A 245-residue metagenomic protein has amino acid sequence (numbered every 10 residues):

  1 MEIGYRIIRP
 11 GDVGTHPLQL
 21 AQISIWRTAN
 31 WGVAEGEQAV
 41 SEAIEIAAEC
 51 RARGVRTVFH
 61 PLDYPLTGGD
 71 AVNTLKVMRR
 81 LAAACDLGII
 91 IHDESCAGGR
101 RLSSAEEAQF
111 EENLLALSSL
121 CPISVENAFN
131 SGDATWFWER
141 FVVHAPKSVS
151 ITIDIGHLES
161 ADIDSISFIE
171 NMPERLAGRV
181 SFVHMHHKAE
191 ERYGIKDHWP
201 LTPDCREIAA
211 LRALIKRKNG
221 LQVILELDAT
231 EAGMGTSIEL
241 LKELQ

Functional and structural regions predicted by a protein language model:
M1-I7, Q19-I23, V55-P61, L87-I91 (+4 more regions): Hydrophobic faces of well-ordered beta-strands that scaffold small-molecule active sites in alpha/beta enzyme cores
M1-V72, S150: N-terminal pre-domain/capping segments
Y5-P17, G69-R80, T135-F137, I163-P173: Short, acidic/polar
R6-P10, S24-T28, L62-P65, E94-C96 (+4 more regions): Active-site beta-loop-alpha junctions enriched in small/polar residues
H16, A84, K147, G178 (+1 more regions): Structured loop/turn residues at beta-strand edges in well-structured enzyme cores
E49-R56, P61-I151, S160, A209 (+1 more regions): Active-site acidic/histidine proton-transfer and metal-coordination neighborhood in alpha/beta enzyme cores
G68-V72, R101, H157-G220, A229: Gly/Pro-rich active-site loop or hairpin
A232-Q245: C-terminal helical cap(s) of enzyme catalytic domains, especially alpha/beta-barrels
